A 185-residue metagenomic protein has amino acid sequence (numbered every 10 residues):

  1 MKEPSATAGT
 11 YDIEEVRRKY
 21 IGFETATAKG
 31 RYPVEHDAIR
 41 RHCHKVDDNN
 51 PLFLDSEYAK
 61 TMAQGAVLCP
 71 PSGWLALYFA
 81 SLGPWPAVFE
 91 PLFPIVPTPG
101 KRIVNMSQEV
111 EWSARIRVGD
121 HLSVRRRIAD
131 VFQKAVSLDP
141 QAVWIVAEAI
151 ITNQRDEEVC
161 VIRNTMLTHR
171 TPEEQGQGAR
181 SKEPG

Functional and structural regions predicted by a protein language model:
M1-E24, S107, E111-G185: HotDog/MaoC-like acyl-thioester-processing domains
K2-S107, E173-G178: Hot-dog-fold acyl-thioester-processing enzymes
